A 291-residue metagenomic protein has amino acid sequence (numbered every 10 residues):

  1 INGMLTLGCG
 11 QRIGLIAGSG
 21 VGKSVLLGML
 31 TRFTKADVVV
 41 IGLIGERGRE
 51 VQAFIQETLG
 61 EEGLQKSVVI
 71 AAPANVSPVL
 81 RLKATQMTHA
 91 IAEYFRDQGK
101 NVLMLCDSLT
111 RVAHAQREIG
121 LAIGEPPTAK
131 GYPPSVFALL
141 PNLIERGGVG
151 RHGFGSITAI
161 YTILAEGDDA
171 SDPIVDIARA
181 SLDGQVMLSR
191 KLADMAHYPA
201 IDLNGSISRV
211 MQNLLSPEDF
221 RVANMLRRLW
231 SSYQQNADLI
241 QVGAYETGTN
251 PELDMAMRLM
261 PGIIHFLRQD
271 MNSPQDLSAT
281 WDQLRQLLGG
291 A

Functional and structural regions predicted by a protein language model:
G3-T6, G10-A291: P-loop NTPase catalytic core
